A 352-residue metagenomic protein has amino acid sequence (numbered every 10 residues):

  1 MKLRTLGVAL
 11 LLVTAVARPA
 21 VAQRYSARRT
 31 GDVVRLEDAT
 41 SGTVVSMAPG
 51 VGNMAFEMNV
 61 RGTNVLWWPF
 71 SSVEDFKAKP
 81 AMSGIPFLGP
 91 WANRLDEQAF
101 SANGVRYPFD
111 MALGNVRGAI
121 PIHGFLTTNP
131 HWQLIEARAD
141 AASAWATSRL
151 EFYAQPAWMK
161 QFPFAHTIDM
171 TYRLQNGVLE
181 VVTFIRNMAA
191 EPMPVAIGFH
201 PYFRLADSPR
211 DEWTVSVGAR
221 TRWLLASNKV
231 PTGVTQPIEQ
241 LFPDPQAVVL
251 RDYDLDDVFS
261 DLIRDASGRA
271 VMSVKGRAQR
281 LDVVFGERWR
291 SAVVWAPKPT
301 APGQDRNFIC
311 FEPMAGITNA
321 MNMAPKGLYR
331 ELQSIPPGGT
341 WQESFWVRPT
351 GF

Functional and structural regions predicted by a protein language model:
M1-G7: Bacterial N-terminal signal peptides that target proteins for export
L10-P19: Hydrophobic h-region of N-terminal signal peptides that target proteins for export in Gram-negative bacteria
A22-G114, A266-R290, G339-F352: Beta-strand-rich N-terminal accessory domains
Q23-R29, N103-V105, D110-N176: Extended, loop-rich substrate-binding clefts of extracytoplasmic carbohydrate-active enzymes
L36-D38, A48-P49, M58-V60, E151-A206: Acidic, contiguous internal or C-terminal segments within carbohydrate-active enzymes that form a structured patch used
T40, G118-A137, T214, D252-P325 (+1 more regions): Acidic/His-leaning functional-site neighborhoods
S101-R106, I135-A146, R173-V178, D207 (+4 more regions): A short, structured loop/turn motif at beta-sheet edges
G114, Y202-R288: Active-site/ligand-binding surface loops and adjacent short beta/alpha elements that line catalytic pockets across
